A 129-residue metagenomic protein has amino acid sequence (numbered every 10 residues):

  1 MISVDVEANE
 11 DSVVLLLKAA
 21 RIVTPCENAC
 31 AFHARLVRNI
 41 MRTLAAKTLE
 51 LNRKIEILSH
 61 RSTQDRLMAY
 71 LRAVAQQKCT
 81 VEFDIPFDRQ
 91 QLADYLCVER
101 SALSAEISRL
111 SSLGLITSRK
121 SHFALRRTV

Functional and structural regions predicted by a protein language model:
M1-M41: Cyclic-nucleotide recognition modules
I2-V4, T24-A31, E50-S59, Q77-T80: Short helix-to-loop capping/linker segments positioned immediately adjacent to catalytic or ligand/cofactor-binding
D11, A19, H60, Q64 (+1 more regions): ATP/adenylate-binding site constellation spanning eukaryotic-like Ser/Thr protein kinases, ABC-transporter
V37, M41-L44, T48-L51: Long, hydrophobic or amphipathic alpha-helical segments
T48-L49, R53-K54, T63, Q91: A mid-sequence, solvent-exposed acidic-amphipathic segment
T63-R66, Y70-V129: Phosphate-/nucleic-acid-contacting segments
